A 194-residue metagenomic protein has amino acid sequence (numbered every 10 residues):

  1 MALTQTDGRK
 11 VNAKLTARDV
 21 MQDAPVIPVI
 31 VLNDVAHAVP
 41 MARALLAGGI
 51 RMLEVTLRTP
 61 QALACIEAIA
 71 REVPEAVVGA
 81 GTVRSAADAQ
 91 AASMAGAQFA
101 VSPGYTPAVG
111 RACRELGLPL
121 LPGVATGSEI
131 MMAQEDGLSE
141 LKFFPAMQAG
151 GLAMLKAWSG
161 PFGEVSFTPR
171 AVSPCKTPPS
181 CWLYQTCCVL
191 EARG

Functional and structural regions predicted by a protein language model:
A2-F99, E115, E164, C175-K176 (+1 more regions): Conserved N-terminal beta1-alpha1 strand-loop-helix module at the mouth
A2-K10, R114, A125-E135, S139 (+1 more regions): Alpha/beta catalytic cores of nucleotide-metabolism and tRNA/nucleoside-modifying enzymes
T16, C65, A87-D88, A108-V109 (+3 more regions): Short acidic active-site motifs
V31-N33, A80-A86, S102-T106, P122-G127 (+2 more regions): Glycine-rich beta-to-alpha transition loops that act as phosphate-gripper elements at the mouths of alpha/beta enzyme
G48-G49, G79-G81, G96, G104 (+5 more regions): Glycine-centered flexibility sites
I50-V55, S93-Q98, R114-L116, T126 (+1 more regions): Glycine/Thr-rich beta-alpha phosphate-binding loop at enzyme active sites
R71-E72, G96-F99, L118-L121, S139-L141 (+2 more regions): Short, hinge-like loop/turn segments at secondary-structure boundaries
F99, P103-V109, K142-L152, P174 (+1 more regions): Glycine-rich phosphate-binding active-site loops on the catalytic face of alpha/beta enzymes
